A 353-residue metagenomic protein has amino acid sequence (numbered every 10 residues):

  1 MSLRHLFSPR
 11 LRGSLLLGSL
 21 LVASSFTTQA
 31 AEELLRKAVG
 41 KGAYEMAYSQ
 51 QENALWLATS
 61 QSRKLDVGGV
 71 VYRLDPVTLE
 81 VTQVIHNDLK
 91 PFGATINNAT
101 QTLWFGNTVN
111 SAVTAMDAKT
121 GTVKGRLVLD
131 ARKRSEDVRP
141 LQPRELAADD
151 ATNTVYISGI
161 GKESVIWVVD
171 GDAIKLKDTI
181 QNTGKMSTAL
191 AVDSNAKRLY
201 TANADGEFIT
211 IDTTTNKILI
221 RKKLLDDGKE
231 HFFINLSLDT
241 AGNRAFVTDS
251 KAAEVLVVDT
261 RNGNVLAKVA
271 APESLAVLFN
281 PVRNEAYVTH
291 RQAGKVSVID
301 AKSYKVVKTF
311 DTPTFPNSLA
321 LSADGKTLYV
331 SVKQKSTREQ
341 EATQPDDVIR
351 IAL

Functional and structural regions predicted by a protein language model:
S2-L6, R10, A23-L353: Predominantly soluble domains enriched in secretory-pathway, periplasmic, or organellar proteins
S14-S24: Bacterial N-terminal signal peptides
